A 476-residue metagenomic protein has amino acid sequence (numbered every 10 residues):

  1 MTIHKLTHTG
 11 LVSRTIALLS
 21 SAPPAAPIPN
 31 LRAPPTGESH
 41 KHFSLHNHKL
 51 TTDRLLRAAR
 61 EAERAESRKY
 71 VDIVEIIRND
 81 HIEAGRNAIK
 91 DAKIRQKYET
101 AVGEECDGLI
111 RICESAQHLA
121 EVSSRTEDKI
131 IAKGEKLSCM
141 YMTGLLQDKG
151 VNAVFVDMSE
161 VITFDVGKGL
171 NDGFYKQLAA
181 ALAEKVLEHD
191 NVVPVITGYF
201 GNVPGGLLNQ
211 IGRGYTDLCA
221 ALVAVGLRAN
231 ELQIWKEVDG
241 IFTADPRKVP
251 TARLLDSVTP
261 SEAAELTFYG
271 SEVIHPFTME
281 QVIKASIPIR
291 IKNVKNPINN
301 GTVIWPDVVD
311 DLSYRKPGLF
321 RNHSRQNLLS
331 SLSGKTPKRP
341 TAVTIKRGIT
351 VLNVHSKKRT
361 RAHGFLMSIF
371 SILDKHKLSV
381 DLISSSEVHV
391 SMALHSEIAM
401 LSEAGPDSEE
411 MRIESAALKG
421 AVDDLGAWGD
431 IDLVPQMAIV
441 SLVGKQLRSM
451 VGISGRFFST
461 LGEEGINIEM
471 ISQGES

Functional and structural regions predicted by a protein language model:
M1-M279: Nucleotide/pyrophosphate-binding catalytic subdomain
A25, S159, Y199-F200, V238 (+6 more regions): A broadly conserved detector of short glycine/acidic/proline-rich loop/turn motifs that flank catalytic sites and bind
F43-E75, F155-D157, V161-T163, F242 (+4 more regions): Terminal amphipathic helices with adjacent charged low-complexity linkers/tails
Q147, V225, I283, D374 (+1 more regions): Short polybasic/polar patches that bind polyanions
E231-W235, I289-I291, D381, E469-M470: Short hydrophobic alpha-helical runs that function as membrane-insertion/retention elements
S271-F277, Q281-T302: Conserved glycine-bearing catalytic or ligand-binding loops at nucleotide- and phosphate-handling centers of large
V303-S476: A conserved regulatory-domain signal marking ACT and ACT-like small-molecule sensing domains and adjacent regulatory
